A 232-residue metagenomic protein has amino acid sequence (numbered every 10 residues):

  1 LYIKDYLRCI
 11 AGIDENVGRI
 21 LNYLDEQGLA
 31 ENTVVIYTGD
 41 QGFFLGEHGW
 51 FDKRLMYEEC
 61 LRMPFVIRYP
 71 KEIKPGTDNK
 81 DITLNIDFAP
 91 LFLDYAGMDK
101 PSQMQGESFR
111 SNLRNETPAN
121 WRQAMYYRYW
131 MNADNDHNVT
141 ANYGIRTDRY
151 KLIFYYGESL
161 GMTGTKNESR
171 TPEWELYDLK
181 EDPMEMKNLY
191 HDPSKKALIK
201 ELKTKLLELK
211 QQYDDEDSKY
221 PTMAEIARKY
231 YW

Functional and structural regions predicted by a protein language model:
L1, C9, T171-E173, E181 (+1 more regions): Long, internal low-complexity/basic segments
L1-K4, Y69-E72, E181-M186: Short glycine/proline-rich turn/loop motifs
I3-G12, L29, D52-M63, I73-P90 (+2 more regions): A short beta-strand-to-alpha-helix junction
L7-I10, D14-L21, D25, A89-L93 (+6 more regions): Non-transmembrane alpha-helical segments in soluble domains of secreted/periplasmic/extracellular proteins
N22-T77, T83-L84, N132, A141: Histidine-centered active-site microenvironments of extracellular/periplasmic hydrolases and transferases
A30-T33, P75-I145, N188, K195-T204 (+1 more regions): Polar, surface-exposed loop/tail segments that function as active-site lids or cofactor/substrate-recognition elements
E58-L61, M131-H191, A227-W232: C-terminal, low-complexity/hydrophilic appendages and adjacent surface loops of extracellular/periplasmic anionic
